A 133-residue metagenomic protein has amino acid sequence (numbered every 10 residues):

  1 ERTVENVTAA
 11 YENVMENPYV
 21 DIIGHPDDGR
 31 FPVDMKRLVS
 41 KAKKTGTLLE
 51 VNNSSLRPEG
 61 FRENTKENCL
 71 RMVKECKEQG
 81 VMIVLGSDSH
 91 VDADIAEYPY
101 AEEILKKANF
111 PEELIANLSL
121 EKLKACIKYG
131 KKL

Functional and structural regions predicted by a protein language model:
E1, D27-R30, N53-R57, S89-V91 (+1 more regions): Active-site-proximal loop/turn and secondary-structure-junction residues that shape catalytic pockets, frequently
E1-V51, K106-N109, L114, C126-L133: Extended substrate/RNA-proximal surfaces in nucleic-acid metabolism proteins
N17-V20, C76-G80: A structural motif corresponding to the C-terminal end of an alpha-helix and its immediate exit/capping segment
P32-V39, E59-E75, D92-K106, C126-I127: Histidine/acidic-residue-rich catalytic or RNA/ligand-binding cores of hydrolases and nuclease-related proteins
N52, V73, G86: C-terminal active-site rim and adjoining tail of enzyme catalytic domains
Q79-V81, F110-P111: A short helix-to-beta-strand connector/capping loop
V81-I95: Short acidic/histidine-rich active-site segments
N117-A125: Short linear loop/turn motifs
